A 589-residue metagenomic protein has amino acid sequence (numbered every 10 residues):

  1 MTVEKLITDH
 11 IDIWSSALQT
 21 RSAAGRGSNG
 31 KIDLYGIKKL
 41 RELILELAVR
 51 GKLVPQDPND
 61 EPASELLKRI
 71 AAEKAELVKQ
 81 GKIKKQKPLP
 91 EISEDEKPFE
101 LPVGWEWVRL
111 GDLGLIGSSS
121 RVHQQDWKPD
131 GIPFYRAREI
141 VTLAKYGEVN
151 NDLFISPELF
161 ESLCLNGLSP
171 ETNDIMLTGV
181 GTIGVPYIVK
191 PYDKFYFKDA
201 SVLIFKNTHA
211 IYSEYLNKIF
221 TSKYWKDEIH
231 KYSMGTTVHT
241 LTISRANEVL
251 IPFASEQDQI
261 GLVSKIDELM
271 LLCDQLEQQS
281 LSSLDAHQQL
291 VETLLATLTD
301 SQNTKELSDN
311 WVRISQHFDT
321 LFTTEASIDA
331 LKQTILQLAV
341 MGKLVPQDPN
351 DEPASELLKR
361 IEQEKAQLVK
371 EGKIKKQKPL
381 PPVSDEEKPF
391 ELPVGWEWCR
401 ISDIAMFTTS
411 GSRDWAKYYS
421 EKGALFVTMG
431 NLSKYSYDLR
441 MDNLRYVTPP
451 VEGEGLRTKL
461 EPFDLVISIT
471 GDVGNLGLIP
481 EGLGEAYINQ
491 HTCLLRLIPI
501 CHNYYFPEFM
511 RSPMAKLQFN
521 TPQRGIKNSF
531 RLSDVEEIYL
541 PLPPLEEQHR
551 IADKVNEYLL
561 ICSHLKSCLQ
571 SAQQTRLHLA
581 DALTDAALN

Functional and structural regions predicted by a protein language model:
M1-D9, I32-L34, L47-A48, F99-V108 (+11 more regions): Proline-centric
E4, G30-L34, D60, F99-V103 (+17 more regions): Hydrophobic alpha-helical scaffolding
H10, A17, S22-L34, R41-L43 (+8 more regions): Non-catalytic DNA-recognition/assembly elements of restriction-modification systems
E61-E65, Q288, E352-E356, A366: Terminal amphipathic helices with adjacent charged low-complexity linkers/tails
E91-E96, G111-D126, I140-T172, Y192 (+4 more regions): Sequence-specific dsDNA recognition surfaces
S120-V122, V141-I155, I175-K198, Y212-K218 (+6 more regions): Short, ligand-facing micro-motifs at secondary-structure edges
G179, F195-L203, M234-A254, I469-D472 (+2 more regions): A short glycine-rich beta-alpha junction/loop motif
